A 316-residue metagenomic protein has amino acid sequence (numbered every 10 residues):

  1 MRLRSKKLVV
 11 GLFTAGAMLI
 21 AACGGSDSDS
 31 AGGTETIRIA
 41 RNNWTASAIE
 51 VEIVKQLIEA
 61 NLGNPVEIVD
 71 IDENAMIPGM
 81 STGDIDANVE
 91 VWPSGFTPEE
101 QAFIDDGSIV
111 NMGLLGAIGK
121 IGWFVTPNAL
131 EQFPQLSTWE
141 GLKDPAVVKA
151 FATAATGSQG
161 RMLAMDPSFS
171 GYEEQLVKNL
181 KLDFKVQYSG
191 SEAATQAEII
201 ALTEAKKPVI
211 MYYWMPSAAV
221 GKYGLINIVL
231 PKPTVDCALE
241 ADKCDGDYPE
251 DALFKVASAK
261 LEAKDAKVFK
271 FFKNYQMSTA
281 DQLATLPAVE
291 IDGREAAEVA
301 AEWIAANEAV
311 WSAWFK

Functional and structural regions predicted by a protein language model:
L19-A22: C-terminal motif of bacterial Sec signal peptides marking the signal peptidase cleavage site
G24-D27: Bacterial signal peptide processing site
G32-A46, N64-V69, Q159-L163, F272: Short, well-ordered beta-strand elements
N42-T45, P65-G79, Q187-E198: Short helix-initiation/N-cap motifs at beta->coil->alpha
A46, S168-K185, S189-K206, K267 (+1 more regions): An extracytoplasmic/periplasmic, membrane-proximal ligand-sensing/linker region
G79, I85-E90, R161-C237: Ligand-binding pocket segment of bilobal, Venus flytrap-like solute-binding proteins
S108-M162: A conserved helix-loop-strand patch within extracytoplasmic ligand-binding domains of the periplasmic binding
K120-E131, D251-K264, P287-A288: A bilobed periplasmic-binding-protein/Venus flytrap-type ligand-binding module shared by bacterial periplasmic
